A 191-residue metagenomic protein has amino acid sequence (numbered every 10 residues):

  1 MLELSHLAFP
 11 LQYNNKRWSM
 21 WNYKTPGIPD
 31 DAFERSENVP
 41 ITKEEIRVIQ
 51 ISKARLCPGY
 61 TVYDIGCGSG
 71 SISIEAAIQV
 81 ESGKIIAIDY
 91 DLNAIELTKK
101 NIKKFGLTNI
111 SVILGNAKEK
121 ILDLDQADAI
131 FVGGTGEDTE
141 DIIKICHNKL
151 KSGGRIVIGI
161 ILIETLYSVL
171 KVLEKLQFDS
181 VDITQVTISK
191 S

Functional and structural regions predicted by a protein language model:
L7-P58, Y63, L97-K100, K104: Class I SAM-dependent transferase core
Y60, G83, G154: Glycine-centered, small-residue-biased loops immediately flanking beta-strands in adenine/cofactor-binding cores
G66: Conserved S-adenosyl-L-methionine
S69-E81: Conserved SAM-binding loop of SAM-dependent methyltransferases across substrates and taxa, primarily the Class I
K84-D89: Conserved SAM-binding motif I beta-strand of class I
Y90-Q126: S-adenosyl-L-methionine
Q126-G134: Short SAM/SAH-binding signature in class I
I145-S191: C-terminal substrate-binding/active-site "lid" region of AdoMet-derived donor-dependent transferases
